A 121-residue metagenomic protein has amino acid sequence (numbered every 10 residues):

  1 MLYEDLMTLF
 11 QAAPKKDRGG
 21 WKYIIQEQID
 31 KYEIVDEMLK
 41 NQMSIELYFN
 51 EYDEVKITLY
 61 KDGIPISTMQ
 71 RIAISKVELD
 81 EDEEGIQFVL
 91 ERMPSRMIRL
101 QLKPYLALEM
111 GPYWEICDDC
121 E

Functional and structural regions predicted by a protein language model:
M1-E121: Surface-exposed, interaction-prone regions used to assemble/regulate multi-protein complexes
